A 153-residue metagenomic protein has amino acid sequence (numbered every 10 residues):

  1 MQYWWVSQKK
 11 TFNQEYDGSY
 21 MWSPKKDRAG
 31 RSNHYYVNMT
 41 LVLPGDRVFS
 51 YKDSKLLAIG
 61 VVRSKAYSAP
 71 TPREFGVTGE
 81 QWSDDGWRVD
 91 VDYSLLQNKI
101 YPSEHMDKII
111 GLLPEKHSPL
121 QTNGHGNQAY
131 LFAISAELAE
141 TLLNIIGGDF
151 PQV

Functional and structural regions predicted by a protein language model:
M1-F12, D27-H34, T71-V153: Contiguous surface segments at macromolecular interaction interfaces
Q14-D17: Short acidic/His/Gly/Ser-rich catalytic and metal-binding motifs that mark active-site loops of diverse hydrolases
Y20-M21: Intrinsically disordered, low-complexity regulatory segments
N33-L41: Short, surface-exposed secondary-structure edge patches
P44-G45: Loop/turn positions that initiate beta-strands
L56-A66: Short beta-strand-centered aromatic/proline hotspots
